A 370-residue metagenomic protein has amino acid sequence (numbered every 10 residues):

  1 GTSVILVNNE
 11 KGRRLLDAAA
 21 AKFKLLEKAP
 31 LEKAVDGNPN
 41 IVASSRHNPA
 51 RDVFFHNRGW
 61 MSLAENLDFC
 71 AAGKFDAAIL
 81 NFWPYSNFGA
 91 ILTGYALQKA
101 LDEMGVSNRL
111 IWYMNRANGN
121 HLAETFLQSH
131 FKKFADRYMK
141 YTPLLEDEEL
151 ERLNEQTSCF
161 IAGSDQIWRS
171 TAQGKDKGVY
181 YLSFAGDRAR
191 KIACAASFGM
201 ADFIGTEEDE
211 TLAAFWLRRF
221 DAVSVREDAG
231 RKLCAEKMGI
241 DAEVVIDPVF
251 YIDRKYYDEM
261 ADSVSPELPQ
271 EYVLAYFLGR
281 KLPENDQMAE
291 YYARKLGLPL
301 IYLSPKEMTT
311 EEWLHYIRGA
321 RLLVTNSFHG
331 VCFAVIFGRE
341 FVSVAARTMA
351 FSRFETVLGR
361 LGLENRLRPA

Functional and structural regions predicted by a protein language model:
G1-G73: Long, compositionally biased charged/polar accessory segments in the mid-to-C-terminal portions of proteins
A72-A370: Active-site anion-handling motifs in enzyme catalytic cores
